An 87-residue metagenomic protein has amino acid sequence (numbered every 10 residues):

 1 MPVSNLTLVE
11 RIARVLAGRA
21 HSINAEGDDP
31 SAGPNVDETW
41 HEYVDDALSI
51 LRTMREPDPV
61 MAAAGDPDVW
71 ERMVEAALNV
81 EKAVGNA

Functional and structural regions predicted by a protein language model:
P2-N35, S49-W70, V84-A87: Amphipathic alpha-helical oligomerization segments
V36, Y43-D46: Extracellular ligand-binding/catalytic regions of CAZymes and related secreted enzymes and adhesion modules
T39-E42, A64-R72, A76: Cystatin/cathelin-like cysteine-protease inhibitor module
D46-S49, A76: A generic structural signal for solvent-exposed, polar alpha-helical segments
A77-A83: Structured N-terminal alpha/beta-domain signature that marks small ligand/cofactor-binding or signaling modules
